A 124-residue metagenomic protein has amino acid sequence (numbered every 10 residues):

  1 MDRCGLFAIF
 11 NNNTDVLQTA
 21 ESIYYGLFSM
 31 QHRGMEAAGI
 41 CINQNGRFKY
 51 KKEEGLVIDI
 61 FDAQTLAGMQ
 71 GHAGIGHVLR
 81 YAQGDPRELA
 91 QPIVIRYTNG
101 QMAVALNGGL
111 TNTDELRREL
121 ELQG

Functional and structural regions predicted by a protein language model:
M1-D114, E119-L122: N-terminal glutamine amidotransferase
